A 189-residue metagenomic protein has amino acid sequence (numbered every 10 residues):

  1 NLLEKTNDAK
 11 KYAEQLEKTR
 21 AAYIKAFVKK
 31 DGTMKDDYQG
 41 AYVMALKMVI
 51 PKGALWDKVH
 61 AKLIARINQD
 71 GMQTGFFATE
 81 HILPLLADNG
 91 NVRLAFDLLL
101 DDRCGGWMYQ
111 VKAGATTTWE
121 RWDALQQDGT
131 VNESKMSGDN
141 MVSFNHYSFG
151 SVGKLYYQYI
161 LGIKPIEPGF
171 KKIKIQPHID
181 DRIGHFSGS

Functional and structural regions predicted by a protein language model:
N1-E14, K18-K25, K29-K35, I67 (+4 more regions): Mature, folded catalytic cores of secreted/periplasmic enzymes
N1-T6, V43-G53, H81-G90, Y157-I163: Well-ordered alpha-helical scaffold segments within catalytic/enzyme domains
T6, K10-A13, E17, D36-Q39 (+6 more regions): Conserved structured core elements
A13-G32, K52-M72, V92-Q110: Long, well-ordered core segments of solenoidal/helical folds
E14, K18, R93-S189: Non-catalytic C-terminal accessory modules of carbohydrate-active enzymes
K25-K35, Q73-A87, V111-R121, I183-S189: Charged/polar, low-hydrophobicity segments characteristic of intrinsically disordered regions and flexible loops
K25-Y42, L63-T79, S137-H146: Solvent-exposed loop and edge beta-strand segments that line ligand/cofactor-binding and catalytic clefts
Q39-N68, F170-I179: Short secondary-structure boundary segments
